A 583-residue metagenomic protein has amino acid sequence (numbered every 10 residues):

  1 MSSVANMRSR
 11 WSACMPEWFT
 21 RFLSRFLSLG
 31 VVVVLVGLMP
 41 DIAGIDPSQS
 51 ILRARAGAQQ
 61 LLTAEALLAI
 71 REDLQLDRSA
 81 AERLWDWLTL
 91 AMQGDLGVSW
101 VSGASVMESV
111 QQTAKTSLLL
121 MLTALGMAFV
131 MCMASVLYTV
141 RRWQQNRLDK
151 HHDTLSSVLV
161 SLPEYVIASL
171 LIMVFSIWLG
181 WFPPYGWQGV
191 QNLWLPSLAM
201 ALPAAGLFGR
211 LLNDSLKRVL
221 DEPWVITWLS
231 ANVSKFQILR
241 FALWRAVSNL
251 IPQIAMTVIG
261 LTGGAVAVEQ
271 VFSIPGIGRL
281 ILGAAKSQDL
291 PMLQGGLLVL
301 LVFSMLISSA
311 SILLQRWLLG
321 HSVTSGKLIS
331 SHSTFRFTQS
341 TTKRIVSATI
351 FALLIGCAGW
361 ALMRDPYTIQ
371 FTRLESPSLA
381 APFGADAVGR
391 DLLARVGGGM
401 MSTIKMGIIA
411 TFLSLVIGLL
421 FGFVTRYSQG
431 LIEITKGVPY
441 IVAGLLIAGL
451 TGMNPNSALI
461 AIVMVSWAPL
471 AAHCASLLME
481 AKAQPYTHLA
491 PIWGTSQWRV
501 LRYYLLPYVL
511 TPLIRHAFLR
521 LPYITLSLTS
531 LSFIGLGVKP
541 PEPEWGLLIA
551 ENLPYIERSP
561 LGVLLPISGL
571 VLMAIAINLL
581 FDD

Functional and structural regions predicted by a protein language model:
A13-S24, S135-I172, T341-R344, M401-A448 (+2 more regions): Cytoplasmic-entry segments and transmembrane alpha-helices of multi-pass inner-membrane transporters
L23, L27-V31, L35, K217 (+4 more regions): Transmembrane alpha-helices
L29-S79, W181-N192, W360-A387, K539: Hydrophobic alpha-helical transmembrane segments of membrane transport/permease proteins and related membrane-embedded
V33-S50, Q253-L282, I312, L445-L446 (+3 more regions): Non-cytoplasmic
L76-M133, D386-A387, D391: An internal, D/E-rich "acidic patch" concept
H152-G206, L431-A472, S476-E480: Generic hydrophobic transmembrane alpha-helix motif, especially the helices
G189-L229, M453-Y503, P512-L521: Membrane-cytosol interface at the C-terminal ends of specific transmembrane alpha-helices in multi-pass membrane
Q294-F337, V465, P560-D583: C-terminal transmembrane helix and the adjacent membrane-cytosol boundary/short C-terminal tail of inner/organellar
